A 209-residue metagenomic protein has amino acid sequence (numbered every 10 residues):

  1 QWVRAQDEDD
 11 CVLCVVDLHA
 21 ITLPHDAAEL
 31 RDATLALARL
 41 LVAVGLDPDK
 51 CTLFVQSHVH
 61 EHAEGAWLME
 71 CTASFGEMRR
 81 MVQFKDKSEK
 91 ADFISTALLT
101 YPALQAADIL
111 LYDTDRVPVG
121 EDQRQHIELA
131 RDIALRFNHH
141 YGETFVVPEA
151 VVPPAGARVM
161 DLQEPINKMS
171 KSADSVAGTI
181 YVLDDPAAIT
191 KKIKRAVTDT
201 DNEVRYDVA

Functional and structural regions predicted by a protein language model:
Q1-A107: N-terminal Rossmann-like or analogous alpha/beta NTP/dinucleotide-binding catalytic cores that position adenine
K85-A209: Active-site cores that bind ATP or allylic diphosphates and position pyrophosphate for catalysis
